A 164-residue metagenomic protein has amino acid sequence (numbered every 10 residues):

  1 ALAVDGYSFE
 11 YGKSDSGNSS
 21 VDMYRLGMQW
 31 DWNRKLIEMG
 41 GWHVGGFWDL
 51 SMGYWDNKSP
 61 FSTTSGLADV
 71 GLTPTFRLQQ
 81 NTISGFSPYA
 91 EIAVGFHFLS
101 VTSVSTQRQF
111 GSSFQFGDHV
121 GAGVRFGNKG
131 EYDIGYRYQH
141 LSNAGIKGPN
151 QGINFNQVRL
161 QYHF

Functional and structural regions predicted by a protein language model:
A1-D5, N18, N33-V44, N81-P88 (+1 more regions): Short loop/turn motifs that connect adjacent beta-strands in outer-membrane beta-barrel proteins
D5-F9, W42-L50, P88-I92, Y132-Y136 (+1 more regions): Transmembrane beta-strands of outer-membrane beta-barrel proteins
Y11-G17, W30-W32, L50-D56, V94-S100 (+2 more regions): Transmembrane beta-strands of outer-membrane beta-barrel pores
G12-S14, S59-T64, V104-F110, N143-G148: Extracellular loop and loop/strand-boundary signature of outer-membrane beta-barrel proteins
G17-R25, M39-G41, T63-G71, G111-Q115 (+1 more regions): Transmembrane beta-barrel outer-membrane domains
Y24-M28, G152-F164: Outer-membrane beta-barrel "beta-signal"
Q29-N33, T75-Q79, G123-R125, Q161-H163: Transmembrane beta-barrel domains of outer membrane proteins
W55-I92: Helix-adjacent hinge/juxtasegments
